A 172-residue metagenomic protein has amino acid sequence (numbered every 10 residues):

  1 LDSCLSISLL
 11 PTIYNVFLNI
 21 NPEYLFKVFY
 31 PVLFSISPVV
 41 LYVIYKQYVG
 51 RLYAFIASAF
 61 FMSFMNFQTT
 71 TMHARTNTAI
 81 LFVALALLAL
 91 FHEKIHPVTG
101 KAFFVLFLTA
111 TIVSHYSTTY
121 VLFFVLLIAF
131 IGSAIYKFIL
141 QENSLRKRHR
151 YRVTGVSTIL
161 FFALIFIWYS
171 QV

Functional and structural regions predicted by a protein language model:
L1-S3, T154, F161-V172: Aromatic-rich transmembrane-lumenal/periplasmic boundary elements in polytopic membrane proteins
D2-P22: Short hydrophobic/aromatic helix or loop-helix immediately within or flanking a transmembrane segment in polytopic
I7, N15-V16, F29-A134: Membrane-embedded helix bundles of polyisoprenyl
I20, H92, F138-E142: Transmembrane helix-loop junctions in multipass membrane proteins, especially transporters and channels
L33, S58-M62, V153-I159, I167: Terminal, non-globular segments
L122-F161: Perimembrane helix-loop-helix junctions
